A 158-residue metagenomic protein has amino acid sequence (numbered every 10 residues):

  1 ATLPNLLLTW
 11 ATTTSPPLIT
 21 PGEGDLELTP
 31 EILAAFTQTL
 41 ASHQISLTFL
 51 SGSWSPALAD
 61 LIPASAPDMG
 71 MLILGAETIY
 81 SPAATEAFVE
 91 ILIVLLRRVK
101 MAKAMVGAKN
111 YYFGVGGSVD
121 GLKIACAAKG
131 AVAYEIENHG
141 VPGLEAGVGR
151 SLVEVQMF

Functional and structural regions predicted by a protein language model:
A1-F158: S-adenosylmethionine-dependent methyltransferases
